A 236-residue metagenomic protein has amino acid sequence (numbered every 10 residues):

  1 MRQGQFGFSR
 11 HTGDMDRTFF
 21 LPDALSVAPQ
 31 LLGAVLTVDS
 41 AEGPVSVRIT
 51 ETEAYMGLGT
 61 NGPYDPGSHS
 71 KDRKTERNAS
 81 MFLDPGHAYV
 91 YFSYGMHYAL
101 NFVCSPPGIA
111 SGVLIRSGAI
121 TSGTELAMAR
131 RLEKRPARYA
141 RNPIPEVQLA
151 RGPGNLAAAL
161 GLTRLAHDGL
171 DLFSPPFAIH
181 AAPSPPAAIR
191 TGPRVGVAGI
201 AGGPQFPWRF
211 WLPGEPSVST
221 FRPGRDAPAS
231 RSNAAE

Functional and structural regions predicted by a protein language model:
R2-E236: Conserved, well-structured core segments that form or line functional sites
